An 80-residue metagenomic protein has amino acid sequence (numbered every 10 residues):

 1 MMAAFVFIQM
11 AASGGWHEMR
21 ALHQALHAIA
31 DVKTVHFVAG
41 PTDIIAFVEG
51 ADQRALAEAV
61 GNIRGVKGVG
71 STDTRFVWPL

Functional and structural regions predicted by a protein language model:
M1-L80: A compositional/biophysical signature of low hydrophobicity enriched in polar/charged and small residues
